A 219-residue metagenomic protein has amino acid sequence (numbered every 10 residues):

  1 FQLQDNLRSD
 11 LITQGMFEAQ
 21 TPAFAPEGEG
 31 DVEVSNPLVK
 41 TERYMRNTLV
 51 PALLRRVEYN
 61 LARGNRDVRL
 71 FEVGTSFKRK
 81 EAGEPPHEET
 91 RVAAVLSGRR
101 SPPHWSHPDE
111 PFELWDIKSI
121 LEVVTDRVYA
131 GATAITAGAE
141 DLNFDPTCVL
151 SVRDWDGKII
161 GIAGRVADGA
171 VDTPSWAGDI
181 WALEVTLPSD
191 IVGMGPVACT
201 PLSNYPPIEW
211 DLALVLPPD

Functional and structural regions predicted by a protein language model:
F1-D219: Extended beta-strand-rich architecture
